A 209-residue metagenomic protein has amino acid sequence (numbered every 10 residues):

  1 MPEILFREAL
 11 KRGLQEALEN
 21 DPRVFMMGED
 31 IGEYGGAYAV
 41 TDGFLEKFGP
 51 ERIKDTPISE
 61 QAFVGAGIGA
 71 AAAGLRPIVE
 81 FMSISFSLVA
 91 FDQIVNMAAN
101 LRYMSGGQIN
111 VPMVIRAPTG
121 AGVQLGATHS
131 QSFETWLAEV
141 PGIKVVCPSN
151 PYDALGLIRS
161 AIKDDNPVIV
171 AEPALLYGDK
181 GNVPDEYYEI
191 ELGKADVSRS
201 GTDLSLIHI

Functional and structural regions predicted by a protein language model:
M1-A171: Thiamine diphosphate
A9-G13, G156-P167, G178-S205: Glycine-/acidic-rich phosphate or pyrophosphate-binding loops and their flanking alpha/beta elements
G122-V123, L176-G178: Short, acidic Gly/Pro/Ser/Thr-rich loop/turn segments
I207-I209: Conserved small/polar residues in nucleotide/adenosyl-binding loops
